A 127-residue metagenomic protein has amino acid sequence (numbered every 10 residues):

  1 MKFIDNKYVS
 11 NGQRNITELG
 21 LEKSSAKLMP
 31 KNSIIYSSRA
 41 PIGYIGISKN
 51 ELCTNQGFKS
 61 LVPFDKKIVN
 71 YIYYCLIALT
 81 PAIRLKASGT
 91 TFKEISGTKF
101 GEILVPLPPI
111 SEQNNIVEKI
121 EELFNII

Functional and structural regions predicted by a protein language model:
M1-K31, K49, T54: Sequence-specific dsDNA recognition surfaces
S38-P41, L52-K59, G89-L107: A short glycine-rich beta-alpha junction/loop motif
I42-S48: Short, Lys/Arg- and Gly-enriched loop/turn segments at beta-strand edges
V62-N70, P106-P108: Catalytic cores of nucleotide-enabled group-transfer and carboxylate-activating enzymes in metabolic and assembly-line
I68-C75, E112, K119: Short amphipathic alpha-helical coupling segments at ligand-binding clamshell hinges and other catalytic/signaling
A82, K99-I127: Amphipathic alpha-helical coiled-coil/heptad-repeat segments
